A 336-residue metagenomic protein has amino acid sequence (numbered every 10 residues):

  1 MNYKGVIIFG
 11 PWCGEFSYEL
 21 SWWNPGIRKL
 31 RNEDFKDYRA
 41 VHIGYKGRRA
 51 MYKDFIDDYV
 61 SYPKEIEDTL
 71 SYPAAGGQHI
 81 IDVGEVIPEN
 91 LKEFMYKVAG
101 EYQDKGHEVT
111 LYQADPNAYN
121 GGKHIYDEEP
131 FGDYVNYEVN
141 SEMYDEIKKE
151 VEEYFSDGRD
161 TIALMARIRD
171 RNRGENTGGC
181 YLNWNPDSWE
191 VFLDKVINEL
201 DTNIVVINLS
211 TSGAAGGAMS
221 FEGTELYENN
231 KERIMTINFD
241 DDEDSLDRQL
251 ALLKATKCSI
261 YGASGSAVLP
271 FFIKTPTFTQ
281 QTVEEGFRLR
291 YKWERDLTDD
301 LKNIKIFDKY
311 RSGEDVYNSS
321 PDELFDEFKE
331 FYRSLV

Functional and structural regions predicted by a protein language model:
G5-D104, Y112-A114, R248-A251, S266-L269 (+1 more regions): Active-site and donor-binding regions of nucleotide-sugar-utilizing enzymes
G5-I8, T161, C258: Structural motif
W12-W22, D170-N185: A short, glycine/small-residue-rich beta-strand->loop->alpha-helix junction that serves as a flexible
Y45, R159, L164-N176, P186-S245: Catalytic donor nucleotide-activated moiety binding site of glycosyltransferases and closely related
A50-S71, G77-I80, S220-D240, T275-T277 (+1 more regions): Active-site regions of enzymes building and remodeling cell-envelope glycoconjugates
G84-N172, F331: A nucleotide-sugar donor-handling region in carbohydrate enzymes
K254-I260: Acidic donor-binding loop of glycosyltransferase active sites
A267-V336: Nucleotide-sugar donor-binding patch of glycosyltransferase catalytic domains
